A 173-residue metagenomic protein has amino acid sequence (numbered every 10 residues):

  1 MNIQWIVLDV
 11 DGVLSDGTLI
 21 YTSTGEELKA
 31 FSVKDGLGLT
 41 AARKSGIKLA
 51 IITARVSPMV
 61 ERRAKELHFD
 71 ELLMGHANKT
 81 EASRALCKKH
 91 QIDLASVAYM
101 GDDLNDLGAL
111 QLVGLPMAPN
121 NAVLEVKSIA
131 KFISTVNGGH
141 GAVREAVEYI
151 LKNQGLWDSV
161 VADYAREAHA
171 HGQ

Functional and structural regions predicted by a protein language model:
M1, G25-K29, K65-E66, L72-L73 (+1 more regions): Mg2+-dependent phosphoryl-transfer enzymes with acidic/Ser/Thr/Gly-rich catalytic loops
M1-N78, Q173: Alpha-helical substrate-recognition element adjacent to the catalytic core
